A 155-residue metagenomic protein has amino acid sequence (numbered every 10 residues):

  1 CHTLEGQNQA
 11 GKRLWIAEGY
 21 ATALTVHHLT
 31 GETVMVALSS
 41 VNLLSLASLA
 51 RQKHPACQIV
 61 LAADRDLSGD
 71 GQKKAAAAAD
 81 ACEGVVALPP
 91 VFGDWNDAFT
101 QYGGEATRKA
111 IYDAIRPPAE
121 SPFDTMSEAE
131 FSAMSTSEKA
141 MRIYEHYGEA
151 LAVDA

Functional and structural regions predicted by a protein language model:
C1-G11: Glycine-/acidic-rich phosphate or pyrophosphate-binding loops and their flanking alpha/beta elements
C1-T3, S39, D154: Helix N-cap / beta->alpha transition motif
G11-W15, Y20-S127, F131: TOPRIM fold recognition
A119-A155: N-terminal nucleic-acid engagement/recognition segments and initiation subdomains in replication, restriction
